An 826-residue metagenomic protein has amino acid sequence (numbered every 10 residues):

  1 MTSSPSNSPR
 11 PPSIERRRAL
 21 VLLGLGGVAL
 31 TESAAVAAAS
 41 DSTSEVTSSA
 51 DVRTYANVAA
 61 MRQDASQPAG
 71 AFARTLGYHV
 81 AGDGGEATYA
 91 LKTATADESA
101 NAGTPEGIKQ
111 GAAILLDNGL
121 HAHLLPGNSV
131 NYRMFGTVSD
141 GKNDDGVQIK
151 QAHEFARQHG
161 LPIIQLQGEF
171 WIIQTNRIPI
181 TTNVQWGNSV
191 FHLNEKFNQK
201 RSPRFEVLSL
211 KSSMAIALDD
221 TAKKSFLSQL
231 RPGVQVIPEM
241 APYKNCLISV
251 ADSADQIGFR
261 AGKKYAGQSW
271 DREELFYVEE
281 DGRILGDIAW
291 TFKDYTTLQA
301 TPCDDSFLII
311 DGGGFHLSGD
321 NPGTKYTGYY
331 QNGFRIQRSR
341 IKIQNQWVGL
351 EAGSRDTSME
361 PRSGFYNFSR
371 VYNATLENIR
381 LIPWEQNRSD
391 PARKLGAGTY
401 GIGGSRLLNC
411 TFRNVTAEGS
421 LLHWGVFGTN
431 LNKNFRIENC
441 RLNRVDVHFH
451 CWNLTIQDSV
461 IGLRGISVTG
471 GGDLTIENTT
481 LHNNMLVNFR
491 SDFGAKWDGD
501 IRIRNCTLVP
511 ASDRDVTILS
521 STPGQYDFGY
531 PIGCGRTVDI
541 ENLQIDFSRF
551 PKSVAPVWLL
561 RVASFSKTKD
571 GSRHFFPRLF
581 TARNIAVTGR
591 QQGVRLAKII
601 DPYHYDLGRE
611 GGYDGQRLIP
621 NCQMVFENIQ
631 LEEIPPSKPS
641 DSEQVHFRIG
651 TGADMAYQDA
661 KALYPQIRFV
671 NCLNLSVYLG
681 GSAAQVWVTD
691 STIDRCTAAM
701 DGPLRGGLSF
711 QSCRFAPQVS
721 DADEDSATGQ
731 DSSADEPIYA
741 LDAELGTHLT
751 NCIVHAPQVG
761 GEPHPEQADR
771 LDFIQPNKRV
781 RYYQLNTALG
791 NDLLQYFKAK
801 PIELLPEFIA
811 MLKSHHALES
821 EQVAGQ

Functional and structural regions predicted by a protein language model:
T2-Q826: Extracellular/periplasmic carbohydrate-active domains that bind, remodel, or depolymerize complex polysaccharides
